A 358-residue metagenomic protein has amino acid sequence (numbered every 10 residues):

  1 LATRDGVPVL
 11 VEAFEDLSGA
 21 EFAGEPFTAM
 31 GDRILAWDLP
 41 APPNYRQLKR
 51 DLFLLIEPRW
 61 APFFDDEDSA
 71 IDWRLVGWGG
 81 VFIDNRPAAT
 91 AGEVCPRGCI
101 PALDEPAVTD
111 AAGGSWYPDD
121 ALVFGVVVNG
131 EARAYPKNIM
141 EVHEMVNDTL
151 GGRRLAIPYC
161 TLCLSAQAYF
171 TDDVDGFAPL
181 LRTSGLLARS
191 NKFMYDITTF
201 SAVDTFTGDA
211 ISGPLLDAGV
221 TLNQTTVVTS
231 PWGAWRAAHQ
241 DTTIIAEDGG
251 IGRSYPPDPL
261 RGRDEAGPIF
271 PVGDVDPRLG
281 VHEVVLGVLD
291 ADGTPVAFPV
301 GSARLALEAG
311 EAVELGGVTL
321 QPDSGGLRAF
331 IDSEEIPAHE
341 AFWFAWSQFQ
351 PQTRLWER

Functional and structural regions predicted by a protein language model:
A2-R358: Mid-to-C-terminal functional-domain signal that highlights helix-capping/loop sites within ligand-binding modules
